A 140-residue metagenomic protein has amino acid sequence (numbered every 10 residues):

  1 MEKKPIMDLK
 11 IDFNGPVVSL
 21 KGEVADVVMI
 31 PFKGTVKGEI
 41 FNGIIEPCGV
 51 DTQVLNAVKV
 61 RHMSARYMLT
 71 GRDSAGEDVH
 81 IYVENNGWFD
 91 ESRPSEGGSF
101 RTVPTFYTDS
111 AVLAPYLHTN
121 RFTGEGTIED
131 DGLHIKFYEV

Functional and structural regions predicted by a protein language model:
M1-V140: Beta-strand-enriched cores of mature, soluble protein domains
